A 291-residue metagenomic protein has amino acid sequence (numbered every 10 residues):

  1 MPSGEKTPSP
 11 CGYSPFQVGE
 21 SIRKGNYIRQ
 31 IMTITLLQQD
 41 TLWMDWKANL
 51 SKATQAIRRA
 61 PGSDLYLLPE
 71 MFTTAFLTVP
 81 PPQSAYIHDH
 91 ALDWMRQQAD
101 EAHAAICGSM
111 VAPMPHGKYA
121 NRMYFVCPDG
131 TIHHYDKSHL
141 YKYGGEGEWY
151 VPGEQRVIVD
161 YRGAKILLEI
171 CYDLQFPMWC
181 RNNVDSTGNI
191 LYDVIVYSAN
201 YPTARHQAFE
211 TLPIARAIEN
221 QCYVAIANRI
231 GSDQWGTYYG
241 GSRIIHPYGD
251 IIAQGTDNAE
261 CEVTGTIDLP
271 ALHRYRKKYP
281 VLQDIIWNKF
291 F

Functional and structural regions predicted by a protein language model:
K6-T7, K24: Polybasic, lysine-rich low-complexity intrinsically disordered segments
Q30-L36: Extreme N-terminal starter segment of soluble prokaryotic enzymes
W46, S51, Q55-P128, H133-H134 (+1 more regions): Cys-nucleophile CN-hydrolase/nitrilase-fold catalytic domain and related Cys-dependent amidase chemistry that acts on
H90-C107, L174-C261: CN hydrolase (nitrilase-like) catalytic-core segments centered on the catalytic cysteine and neighboring Lys/Glu
G108-M110, R122-F125, V157, S242-I244 (+1 more regions): Short beta-strand scaffold segments in enzyme catalytic cores
M114-I190, A204-T211, R274-V281, F291: Active-site catalytic loop in hydrolytic enzyme cores
